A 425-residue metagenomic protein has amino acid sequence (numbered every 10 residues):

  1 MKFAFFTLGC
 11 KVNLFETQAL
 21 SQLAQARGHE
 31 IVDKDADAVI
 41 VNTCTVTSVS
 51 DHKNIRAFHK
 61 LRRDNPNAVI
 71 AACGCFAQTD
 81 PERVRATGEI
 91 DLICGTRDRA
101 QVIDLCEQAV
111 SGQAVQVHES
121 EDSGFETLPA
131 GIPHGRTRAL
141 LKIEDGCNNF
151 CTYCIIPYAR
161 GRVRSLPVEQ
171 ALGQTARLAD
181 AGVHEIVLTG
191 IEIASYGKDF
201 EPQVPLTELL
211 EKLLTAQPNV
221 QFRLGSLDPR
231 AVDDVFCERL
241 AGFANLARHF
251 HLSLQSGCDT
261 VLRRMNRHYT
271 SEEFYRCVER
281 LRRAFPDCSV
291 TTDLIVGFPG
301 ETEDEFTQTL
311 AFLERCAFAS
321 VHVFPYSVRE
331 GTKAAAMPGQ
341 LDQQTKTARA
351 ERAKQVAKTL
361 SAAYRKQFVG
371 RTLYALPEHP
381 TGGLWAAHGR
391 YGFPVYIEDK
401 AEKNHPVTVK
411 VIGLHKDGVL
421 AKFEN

Functional and structural regions predicted by a protein language model:
M1-Y196, V235, L246, F250 (+6 more regions): Proteins enriched for Cys/Gly/acidic motifs involved in redox and nucleic-acid/cofactor modification
I40, C75, V102, L188 (+7 more regions): Residue-level signal for inorganic ion chemistry
I70-A71, T79, D180-E303, E314: Conserved SAM/AdoMet-binding glycine-rich loop
A100, N149, G161, A194 (+4 more regions): Glycine-centered loop/turn positions within well-structured domains that cap or flank conserved ligand/cofactor-binding
H134-T137, C147-N149, L246, S256 (+5 more regions): Short flexible coil/turn linkers enriched for glycine and charged/polar residues that connect secondary-structure
G190, S226, L254-S256, T292-V296 (+6 more regions): Active-site proximal loops enriched in glycine and acidic residues that flank catalytic Cys/His/Asp and coordinate
L262-M265, K333-M337: Short acidic, glycine/proline-rich loop/turn micro-motifs
A336-N425: Terminal RNA-binding accessory module
